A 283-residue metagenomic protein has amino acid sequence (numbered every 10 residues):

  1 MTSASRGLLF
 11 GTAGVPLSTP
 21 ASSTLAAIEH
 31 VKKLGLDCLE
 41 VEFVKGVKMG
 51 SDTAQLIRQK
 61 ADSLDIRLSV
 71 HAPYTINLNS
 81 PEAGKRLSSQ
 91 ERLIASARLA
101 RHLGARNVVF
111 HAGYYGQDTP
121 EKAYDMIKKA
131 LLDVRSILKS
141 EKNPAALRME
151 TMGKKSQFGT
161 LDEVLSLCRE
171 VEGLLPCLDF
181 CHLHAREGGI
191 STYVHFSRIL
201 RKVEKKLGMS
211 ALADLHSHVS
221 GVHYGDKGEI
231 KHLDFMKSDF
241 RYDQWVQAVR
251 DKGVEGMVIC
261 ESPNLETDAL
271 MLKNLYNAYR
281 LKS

Functional and structural regions predicted by a protein language model:
M1-A95, K282: N-terminal pre-domain/capping segments
T2-S5, I28-G35, K48-S69, S96-G104 (+4 more regions): Acidic (Asp/Glu)-rich catalytic clusters
A13-L17, E42-G46, P73-N77, G113-Y115 (+4 more regions): Active-site beta-loop-alpha junctions enriched in small/polar residues
T19, S23, M49-L56, P81-R92 (+4 more regions): Alpha-helix N-cap and loop-to-helix initiation/capping positions
V31, L39, H71, S89 (+6 more regions): Conserved, mostly hydrophobic/aromatic
N79-L178: Active-site acidic/histidine proton-transfer and metal-coordination neighborhood in alpha/beta enzyme cores
D133-E229: Acidic/histidine-rich catalytic cores of soluble enzymes
E266-K282: C-terminal helical cap(s) of enzyme catalytic domains, especially alpha/beta-barrels
